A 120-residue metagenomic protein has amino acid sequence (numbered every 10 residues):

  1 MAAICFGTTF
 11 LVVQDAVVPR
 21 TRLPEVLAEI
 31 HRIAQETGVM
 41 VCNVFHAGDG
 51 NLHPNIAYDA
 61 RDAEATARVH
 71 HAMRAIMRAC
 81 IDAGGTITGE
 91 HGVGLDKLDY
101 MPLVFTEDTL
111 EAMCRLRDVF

Functional and structural regions predicted by a protein language model:
M1-A72, A79, A83: C-terminal substrate-recognition/cap domain of FAD-linked oxidoreductases
H46-N51, E90-Y100: A glycine-rich phosphate-binding loop feature that marks nucleotide/adenosyl-phosphate handling sites
N55-D62, D96, Y100-V104: Conserved PLP-binding active-site segment of the aspartate aminotransferase-like
R74-R78, R115-L116: Alpha-helix-loop-beta-strand connector modules within alpha/beta enzyme cores
I81-V93: Alpha-helix capping/hinge segments and adjacent helical runs
D99-F120: Activity-critical C-terminal alpha-helical subdomain
